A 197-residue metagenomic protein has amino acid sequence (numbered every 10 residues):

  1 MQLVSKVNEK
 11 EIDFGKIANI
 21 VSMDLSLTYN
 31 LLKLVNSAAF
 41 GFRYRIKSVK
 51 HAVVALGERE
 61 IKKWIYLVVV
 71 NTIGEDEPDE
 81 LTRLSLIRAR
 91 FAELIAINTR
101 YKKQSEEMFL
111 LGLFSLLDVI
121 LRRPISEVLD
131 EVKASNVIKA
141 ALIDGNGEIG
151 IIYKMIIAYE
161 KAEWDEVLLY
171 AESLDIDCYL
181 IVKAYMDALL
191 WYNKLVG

Functional and structural regions predicted by a protein language model:
M1-G197: Conserved alpha-helical "signature site" that marks functionally important helical segments or helix/loop junctions
